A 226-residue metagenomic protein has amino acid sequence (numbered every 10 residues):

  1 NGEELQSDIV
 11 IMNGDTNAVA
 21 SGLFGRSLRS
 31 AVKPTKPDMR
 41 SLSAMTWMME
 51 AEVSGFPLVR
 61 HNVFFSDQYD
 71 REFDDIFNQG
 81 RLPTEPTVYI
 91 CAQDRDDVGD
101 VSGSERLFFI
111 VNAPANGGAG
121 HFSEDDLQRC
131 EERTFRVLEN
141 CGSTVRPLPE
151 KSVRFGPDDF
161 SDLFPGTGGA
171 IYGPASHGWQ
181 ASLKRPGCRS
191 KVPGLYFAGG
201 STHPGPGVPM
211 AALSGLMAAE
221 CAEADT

Functional and structural regions predicted by a protein language model:
N1-V101: Mid-domain catalytic core of redox enzymes that form a hydrophobic substrate pocket/lid adjacent to a catalytic redox
I11, M49, F109, L138 (+3 more regions): Hydrophobic, well-ordered secondary-structure elements that form the walls of internal hydrophobic environments
N17-G22, E50-E52, S102-V137: Conserved FAD/dinucleotide-binding core of flavoprotein oxidoreductases
S54-G55, R81-P83, H121-D162: Flavin-binding catalytic cores
E85-Y89, T144-P204: A glycine-rich dinucleotide-binding beta-alpha-beta segment and adjacent secondary-structure elements that constitute
D97-S104, P186-K191: Short glycine/proline-enriched loop/turn "hinge" motifs that connect secondary-structure elements and lie
F155, E223-T226: Active-site-proximal substrate-binding core of FAD-dependent oxidoreductases
G200-E223: A conserved FAD-binding loop/helix module that cradles the flavin
